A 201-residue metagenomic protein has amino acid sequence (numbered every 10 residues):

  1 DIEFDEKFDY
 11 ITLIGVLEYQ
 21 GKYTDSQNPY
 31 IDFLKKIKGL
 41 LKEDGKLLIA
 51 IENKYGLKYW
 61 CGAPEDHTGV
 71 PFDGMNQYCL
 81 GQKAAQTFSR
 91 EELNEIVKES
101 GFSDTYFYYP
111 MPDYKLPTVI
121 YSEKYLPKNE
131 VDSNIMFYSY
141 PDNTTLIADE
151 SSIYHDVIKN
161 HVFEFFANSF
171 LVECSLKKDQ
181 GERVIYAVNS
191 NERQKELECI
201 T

Functional and structural regions predicted by a protein language model:
I2-E6, G21: Short conserved loop adjoining the S-adenosyl-L-methionine
T12-G15: A conserved beta-strand element that flanks and buttresses the S-adenosyl-L-methionine
E18, E52-L57, Y109-Y114: Short "lid" loop at the C-terminus of a central beta-strand within the Rossmann-like core of SAM-dependent
S26-L48: A short glycine-rich, Lys/Arg-flanked "PGG" loop and its adjoining helix->strand segment in the class I
K46-D73: Conserved class I S-adenosyl-L-methionine
P64-F88: C-terminal alpha-helical "lid/dimerization" subdomain adjacent to the S-adenosyl-L-methionine
Q82-Y109: Short alpha-helix
M111, L116-T201: C-terminal lobe and adjacent flexible extensions of AdoMet/dcAdoMet transferase-like proteins
